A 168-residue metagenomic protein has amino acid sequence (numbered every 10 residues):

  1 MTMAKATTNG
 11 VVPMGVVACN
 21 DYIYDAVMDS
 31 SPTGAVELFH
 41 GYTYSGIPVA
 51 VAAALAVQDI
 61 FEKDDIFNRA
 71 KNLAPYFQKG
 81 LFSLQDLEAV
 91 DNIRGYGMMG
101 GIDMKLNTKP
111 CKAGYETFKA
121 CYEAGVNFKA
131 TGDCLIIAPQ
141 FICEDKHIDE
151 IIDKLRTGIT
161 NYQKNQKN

Functional and structural regions predicted by a protein language model:
M1-N168: Conserved N-terminal phosphate-binding loop of PLP-dependent enzymes in the Aspartate aminotransferase
